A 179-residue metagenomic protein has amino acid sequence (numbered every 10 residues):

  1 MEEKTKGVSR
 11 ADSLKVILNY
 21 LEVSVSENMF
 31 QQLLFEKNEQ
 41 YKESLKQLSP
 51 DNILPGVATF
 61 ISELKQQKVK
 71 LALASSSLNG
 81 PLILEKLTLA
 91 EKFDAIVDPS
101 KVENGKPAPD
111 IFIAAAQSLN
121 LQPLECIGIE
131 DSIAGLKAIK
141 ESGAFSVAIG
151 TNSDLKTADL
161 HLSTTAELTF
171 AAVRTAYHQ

Functional and structural regions predicted by a protein language model:
M1-A58, E63-Q67: N-terminal helical cap/lid subdomain that shapes the substrate entry/recognition surface in HAD-like hydrolases
K6, N52, A72, E103-N104 (+1 more regions): Residues that cap or flank secondary-structure elements
A58-K65, L78-Q179: Asp-based, Mg2+/Mn2+-dependent phosphohydrolase catalytic module
K70-A72, F145: Proline-centered loop/turn at the N-terminus of a beta-strand
S75: Conserved phosphate-coupling serine/threonine residues in phosphotransfer and NTP-handling enzymes
